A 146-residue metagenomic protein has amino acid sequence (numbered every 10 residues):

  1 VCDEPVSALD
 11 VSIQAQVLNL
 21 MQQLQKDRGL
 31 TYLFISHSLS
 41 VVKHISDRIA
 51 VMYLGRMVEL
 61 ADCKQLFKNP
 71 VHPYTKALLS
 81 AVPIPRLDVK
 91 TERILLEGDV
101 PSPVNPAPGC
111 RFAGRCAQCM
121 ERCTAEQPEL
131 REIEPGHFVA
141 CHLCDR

Functional and structural regions predicted by a protein language model:
V1-L9, I13-E92: P-loop NTP-binding/switch modules centered on Walker-like glycine-rich loops
D62-R146: Short catalytic/signature loops enriched in Gly
